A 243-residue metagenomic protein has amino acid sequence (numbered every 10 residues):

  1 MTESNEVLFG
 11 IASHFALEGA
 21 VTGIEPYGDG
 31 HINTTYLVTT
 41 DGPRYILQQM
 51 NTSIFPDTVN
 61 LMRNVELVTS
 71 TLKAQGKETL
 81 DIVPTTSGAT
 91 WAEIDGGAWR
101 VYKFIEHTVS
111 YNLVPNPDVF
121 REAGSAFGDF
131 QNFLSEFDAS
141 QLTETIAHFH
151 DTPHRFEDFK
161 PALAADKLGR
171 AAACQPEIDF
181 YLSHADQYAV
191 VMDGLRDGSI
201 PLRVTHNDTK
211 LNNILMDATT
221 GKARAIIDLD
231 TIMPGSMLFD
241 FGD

Functional and structural regions predicted by a protein language model:
M1-E25: Juxta-kinase regulatory segment immediately upstream of eukaryotic protein kinase catalytic domains
E18, E25-D29, Q48-V59, I105-R121 (+3 more regions): ATP-dependent phospho-/nucleotidyl transfer catalytic cores
E25, Y36, D81-V83: Conserved beta-strand elements flanking the ATP-binding pocket of the protein kinase catalytic core
N33-T39: ATP phosphate-binding glycine-rich loop
T39-R44, G221-K222: Active-site beta-strand-loop-beta-strand hairpin of nuclease catalytic cores that positions key catalytic residues
P43-Q141: ATP-binding pocket architecture of kinase catalytic cores
M216-D243: Active-site Asp-x-Gly
